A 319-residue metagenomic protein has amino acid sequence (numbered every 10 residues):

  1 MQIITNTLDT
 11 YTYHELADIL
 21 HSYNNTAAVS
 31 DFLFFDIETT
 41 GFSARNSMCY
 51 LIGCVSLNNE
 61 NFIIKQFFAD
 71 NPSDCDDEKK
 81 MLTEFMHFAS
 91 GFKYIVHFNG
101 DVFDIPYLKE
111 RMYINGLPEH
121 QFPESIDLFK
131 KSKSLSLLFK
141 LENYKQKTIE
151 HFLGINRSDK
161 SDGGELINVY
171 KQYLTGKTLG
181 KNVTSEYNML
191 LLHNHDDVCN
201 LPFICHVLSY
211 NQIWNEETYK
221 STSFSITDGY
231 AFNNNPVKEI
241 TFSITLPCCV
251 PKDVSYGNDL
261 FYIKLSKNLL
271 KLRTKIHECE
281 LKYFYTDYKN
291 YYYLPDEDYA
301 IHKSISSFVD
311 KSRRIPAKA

Functional and structural regions predicted by a protein language model:
M1-F35, T40-S47, L57-E60, K65 (+1 more regions): DEDD superfamily 3′-5′ metal-dependent exonuclease/proofreading module
I52-C54: Short beta-strand scaffold segments in enzyme catalytic cores
